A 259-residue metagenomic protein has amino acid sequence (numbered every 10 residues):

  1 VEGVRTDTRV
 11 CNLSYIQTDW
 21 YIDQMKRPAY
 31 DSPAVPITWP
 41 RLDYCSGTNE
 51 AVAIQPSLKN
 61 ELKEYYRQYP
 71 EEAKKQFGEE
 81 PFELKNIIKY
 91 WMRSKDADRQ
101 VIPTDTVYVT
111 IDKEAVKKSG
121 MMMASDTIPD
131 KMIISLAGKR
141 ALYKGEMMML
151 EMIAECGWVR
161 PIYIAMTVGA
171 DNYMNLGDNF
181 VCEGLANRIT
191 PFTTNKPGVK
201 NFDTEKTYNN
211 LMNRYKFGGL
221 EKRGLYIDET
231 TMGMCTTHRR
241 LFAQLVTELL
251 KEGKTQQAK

Functional and structural regions predicted by a protein language model:
E2-K259: ER/secretory pathway lumenal C-terminal domains and tails of membrane proteins involved in glycoprotein biogenesis
